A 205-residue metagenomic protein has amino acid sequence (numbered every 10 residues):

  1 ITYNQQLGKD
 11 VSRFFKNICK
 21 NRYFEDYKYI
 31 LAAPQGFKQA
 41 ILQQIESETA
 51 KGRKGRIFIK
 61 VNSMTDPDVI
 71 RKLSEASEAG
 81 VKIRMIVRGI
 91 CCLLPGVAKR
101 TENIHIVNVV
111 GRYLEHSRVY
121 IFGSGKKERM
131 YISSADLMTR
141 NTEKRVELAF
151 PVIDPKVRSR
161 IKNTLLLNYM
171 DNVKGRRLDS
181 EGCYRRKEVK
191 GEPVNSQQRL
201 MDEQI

Functional and structural regions predicted by a protein language model:
I1-D10, I18-D26, L31-I205: PLD/PLD-like phosphodiesterase catalytic module centered on the HKD motif
